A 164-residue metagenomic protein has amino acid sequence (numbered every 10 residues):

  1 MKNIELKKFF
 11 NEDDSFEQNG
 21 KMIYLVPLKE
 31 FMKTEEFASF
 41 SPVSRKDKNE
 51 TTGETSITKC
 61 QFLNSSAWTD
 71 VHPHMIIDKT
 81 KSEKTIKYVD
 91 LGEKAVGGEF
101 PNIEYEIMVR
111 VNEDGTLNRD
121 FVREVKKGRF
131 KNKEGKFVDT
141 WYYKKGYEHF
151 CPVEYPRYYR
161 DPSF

Functional and structural regions predicted by a protein language model:
K2-P73, V89-F164: Mixed-charge, low-complexity intrinsically disordered regions
K79-I86: Short, conserved beta-turn/loop elements at beta-strand boundaries and strand-helix junctions
